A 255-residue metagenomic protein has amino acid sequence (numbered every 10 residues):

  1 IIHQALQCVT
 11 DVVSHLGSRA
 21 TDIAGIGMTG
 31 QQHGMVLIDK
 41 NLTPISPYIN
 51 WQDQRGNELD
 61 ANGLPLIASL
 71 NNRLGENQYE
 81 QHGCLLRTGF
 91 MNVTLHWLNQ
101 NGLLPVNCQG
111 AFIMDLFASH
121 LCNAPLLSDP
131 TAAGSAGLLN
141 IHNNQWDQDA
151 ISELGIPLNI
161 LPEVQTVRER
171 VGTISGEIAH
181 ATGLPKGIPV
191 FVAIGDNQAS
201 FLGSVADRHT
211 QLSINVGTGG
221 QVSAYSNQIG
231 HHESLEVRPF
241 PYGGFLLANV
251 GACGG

Functional and structural regions predicted by a protein language model:
Q4: Charged catalytic carboxylate motif
Q7-G255: Glycine-rich phosphate-binding/catalytic subdomain of phosphoryl-transfer and nucleotide/sugar-phosphate-processing
